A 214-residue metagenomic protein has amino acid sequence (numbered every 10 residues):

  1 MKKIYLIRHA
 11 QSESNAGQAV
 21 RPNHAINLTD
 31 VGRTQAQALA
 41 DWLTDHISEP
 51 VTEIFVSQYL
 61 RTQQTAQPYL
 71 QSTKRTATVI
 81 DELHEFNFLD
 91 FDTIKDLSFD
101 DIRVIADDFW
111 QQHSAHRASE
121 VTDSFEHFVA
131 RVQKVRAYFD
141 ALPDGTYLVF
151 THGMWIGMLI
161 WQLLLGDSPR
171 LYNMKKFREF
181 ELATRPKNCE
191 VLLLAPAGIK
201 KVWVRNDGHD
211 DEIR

Functional and structural regions predicted by a protein language model:
K2, I7-A77: Active-site-proximal alpha-helix that buttresses catalytic centers in soluble enzyme cores
I4, G145-G153: Generic beta-sheet signal
S12, W155-I156: Short active-site segment of divalent metal-dependent hydrolases/proteases that encodes the spacing between
H46-P50, F139-G145: Glycine-rich phosphate-binding loop signature in dinucleotide/nucleotide-binding domains
S48-E82, V104-Q111, K187-R214: Conserved histidine-centered catalytic loops in small-molecule metabolism enzymes
V56-S57, A130, F150-T151: Short beta-strand scaffold positions
Q71-K134, A183: Phosphate-handling substructures
L83-D100, W161-R214: Acidic, low-complexity terminal tails and accessory targeting/binding regions of phosphate-metabolizing enzymes
